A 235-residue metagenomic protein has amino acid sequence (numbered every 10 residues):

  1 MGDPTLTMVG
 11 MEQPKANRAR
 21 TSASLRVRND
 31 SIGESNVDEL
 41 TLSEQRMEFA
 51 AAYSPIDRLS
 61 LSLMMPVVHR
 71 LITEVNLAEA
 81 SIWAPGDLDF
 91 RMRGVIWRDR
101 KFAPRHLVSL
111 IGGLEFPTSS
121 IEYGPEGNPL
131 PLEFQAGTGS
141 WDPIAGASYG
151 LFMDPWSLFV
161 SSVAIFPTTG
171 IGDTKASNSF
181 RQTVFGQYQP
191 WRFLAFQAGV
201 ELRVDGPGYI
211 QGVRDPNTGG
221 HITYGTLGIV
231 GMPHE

Functional and structural regions predicted by a protein language model:
D3-M8, A19-A23, Q45-F49, G86-M92 (+4 more regions): Hydrophobic, lipid-facing positions within transmembrane beta-strands of outer-membrane proteins
G10-E12, E34-L40, A78-S81, F134-T138 (+2 more regions): Outer-membrane beta-barrel domain signature
G10-R18, R58, W97-L107, P155 (+2 more regions): Short loop/turn motifs that connect adjacent beta-strands in outer-membrane beta-barrel proteins
P14, L25, Y53, M65 (+5 more regions): Residue-level signature of outer-membrane beta-barrel architecture
T21-N29, L63-V67, L110-F116, V160-A164 (+2 more regions): Transmembrane beta-barrel strands of outer-membrane/channel proteins
S24-M47, E133: Surface-exposed strand-loop-strand hairpins of Gram-negative outer-membrane beta-barrel proteins
R26-D30, N36, D173-E235: Outer membrane beta-barrel transmembrane domains
H69-A176: Outer-membrane pore/translocation modules
